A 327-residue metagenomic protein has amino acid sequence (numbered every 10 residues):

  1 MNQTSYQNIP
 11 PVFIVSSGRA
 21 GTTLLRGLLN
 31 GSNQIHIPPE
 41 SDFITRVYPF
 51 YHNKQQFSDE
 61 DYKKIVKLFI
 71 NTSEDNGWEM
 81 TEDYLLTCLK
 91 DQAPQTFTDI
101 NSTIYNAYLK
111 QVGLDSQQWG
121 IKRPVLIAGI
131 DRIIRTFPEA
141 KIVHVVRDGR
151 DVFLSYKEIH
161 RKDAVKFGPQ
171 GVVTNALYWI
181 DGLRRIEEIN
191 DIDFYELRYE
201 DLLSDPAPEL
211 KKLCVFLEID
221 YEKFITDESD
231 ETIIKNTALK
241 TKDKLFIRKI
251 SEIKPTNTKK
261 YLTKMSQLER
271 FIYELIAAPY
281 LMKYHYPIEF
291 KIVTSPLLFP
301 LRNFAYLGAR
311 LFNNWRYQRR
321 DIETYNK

Functional and structural regions predicted by a protein language model:
M1-F13, A93-P94, L109, K157-H160 (+3 more regions): PAPS-dependent sulfotransferases, especially Golgi type II membrane carbohydrate sulfotransferases
I9-P10, A20, T103, V125-A128 (+2 more regions): Short, conserved clusters of charged catalytic residues that mark active-site and nucleotide-handling motifs
F13, L24, K141: Amphipathic alpha-helical recognition patches that constitute DNA-binding helices
S16-S17: P-loop (Walker A) phosphate-binding loop of NTP-binding proteins
T23-I35: A conserved segment at the C-terminal end of the G1
H36-P38, Y195: Conserved catalytic segments around the Walker B and adjacent sensor/switch elements of P-loop NTPase domains
P38-I121: PAPS-dependent sulfation machinery
L109-T226, E231-I250: PAPS-dependent sulfotransferase catalytic domain
